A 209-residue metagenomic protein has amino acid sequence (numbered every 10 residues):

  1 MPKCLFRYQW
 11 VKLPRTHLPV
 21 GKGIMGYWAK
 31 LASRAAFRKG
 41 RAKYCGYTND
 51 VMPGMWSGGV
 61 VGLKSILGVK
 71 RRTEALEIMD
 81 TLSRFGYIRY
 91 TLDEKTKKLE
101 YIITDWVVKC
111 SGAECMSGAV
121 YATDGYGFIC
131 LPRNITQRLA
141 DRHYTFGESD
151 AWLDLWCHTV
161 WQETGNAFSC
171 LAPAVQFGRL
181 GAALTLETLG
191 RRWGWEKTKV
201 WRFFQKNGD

Functional and structural regions predicted by a protein language model:
M1-G26, A36-S57, G62-I66, C110-S149 (+2 more regions): Positively charged, structured surface patches that bind polyanionic biopolymers
I24-L31, A151-L155: Short alpha-helical "packing" element that flanks the helix-turn-helix/winged-helix DNA-binding module
A29, S33, R89, D141 (+2 more regions): Charged, alpha-helix-forming regions
S33-F37, T96, D105-C110, C157-Q162: Short loop/turn segments at secondary-structure transitions that flank enzyme active sites
F37-Y101, E163-D209: Winged helix-turn-helix DNA-binding recognition segment
R84-Y90, K98-A119, T123: Charged mid-protein connector segments
Y87, D93-K98, V107, Y144 (+1 more regions): A short, terminal or domain-edge coil/loop segment
